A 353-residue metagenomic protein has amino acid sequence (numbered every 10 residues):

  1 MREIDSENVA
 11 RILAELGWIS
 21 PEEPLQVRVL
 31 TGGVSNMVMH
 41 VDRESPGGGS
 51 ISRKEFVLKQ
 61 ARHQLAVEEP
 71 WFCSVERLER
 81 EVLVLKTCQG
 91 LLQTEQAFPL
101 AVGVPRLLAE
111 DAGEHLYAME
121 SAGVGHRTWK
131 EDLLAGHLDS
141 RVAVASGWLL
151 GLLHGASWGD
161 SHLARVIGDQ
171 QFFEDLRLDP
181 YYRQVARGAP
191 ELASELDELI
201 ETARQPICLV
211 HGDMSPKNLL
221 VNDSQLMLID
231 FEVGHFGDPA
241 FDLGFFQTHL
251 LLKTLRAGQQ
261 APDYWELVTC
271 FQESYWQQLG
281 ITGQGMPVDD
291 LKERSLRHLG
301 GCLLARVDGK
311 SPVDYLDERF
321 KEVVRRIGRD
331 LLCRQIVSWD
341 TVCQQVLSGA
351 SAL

Functional and structural regions predicted by a protein language model:
M1-E7, E120, L152-E201: Active-site catalytic-loop/activation-segment of kinase and kinase-like phosphoryl-transfer enzymes
M1-V27: Juxta-kinase regulatory segment immediately upstream of eukaryotic protein kinase catalytic domains
W18-L25, L192-R204: Short Pro/Gly-enriched beta-strand edge/turn motifs at strand-loop
R28-L58, D197-F241: Active-site acidic catalytic loop and adjacent metal/ATP-binding pocket of ATP-dependent phosphoryl transfer enzymes
L30, H40-S161: ATP-binding pocket architecture of kinase catalytic cores
L83, A240-G283, L299-D317: Active-site activation/catalytic loop segments of kinase-like enzymes and analogous catalytic loops in related
A261-P262, C302-L353: ATP/Mg2+ or Mg2+-diphosphate-binding catalytic cores that bind nucleotide phosphates or diphosphates via glycine-rich
G283-L299: All-alpha amphipathic helical-bundle segments outside canonical DNA-binding/catalytic cores that form hydrophobic
